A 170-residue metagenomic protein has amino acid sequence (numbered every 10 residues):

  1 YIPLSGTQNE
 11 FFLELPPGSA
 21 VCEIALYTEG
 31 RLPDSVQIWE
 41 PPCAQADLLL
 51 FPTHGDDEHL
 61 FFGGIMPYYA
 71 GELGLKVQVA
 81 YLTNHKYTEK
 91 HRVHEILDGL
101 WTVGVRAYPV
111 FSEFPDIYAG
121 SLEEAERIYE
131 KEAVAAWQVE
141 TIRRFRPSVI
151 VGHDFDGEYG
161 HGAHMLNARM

Functional and structural regions predicted by a protein language model:
I2-F145: Active-site rim/loop-helix segments in enzyme catalytic domains that contact anionic ligands
K76-V79, L166-M170: Short flexible/disordered coil segments
T141-R169: Active-site adenylate/phosphate-handling loop in enzymes that bind or generate adenylated species
